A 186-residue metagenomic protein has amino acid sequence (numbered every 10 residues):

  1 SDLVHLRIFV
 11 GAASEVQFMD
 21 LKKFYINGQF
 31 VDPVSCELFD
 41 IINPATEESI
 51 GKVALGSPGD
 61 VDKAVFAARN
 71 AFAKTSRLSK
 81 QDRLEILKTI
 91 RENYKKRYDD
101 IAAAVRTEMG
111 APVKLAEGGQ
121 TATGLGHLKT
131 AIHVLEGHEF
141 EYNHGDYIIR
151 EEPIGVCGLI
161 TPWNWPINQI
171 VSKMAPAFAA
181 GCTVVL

Functional and structural regions predicted by a protein language model:
S1-F18: N-terminal amphipathic/basic-hydrophobic helices that include classical n-h-c signal peptides and signal-anchor
L3, N27, I160-P162: Intrinsically disordered regions, especially transient/low-confidence alpha-helical propensity segments and coil-helix
L6-R7, P58, D62, Y147 (+1 more regions): Hydrophobic residues within membrane-embedded alpha helices
A13-G145: N-terminal Rossmann-like NAD(P)+-binding subdomain of aldehyde/semialdehyde dehydrogenases
H138-L186: Conserved small-residue-rich beta-alpha loop and adjacent elements that most often cradle the phosphate/pyrophosphate
